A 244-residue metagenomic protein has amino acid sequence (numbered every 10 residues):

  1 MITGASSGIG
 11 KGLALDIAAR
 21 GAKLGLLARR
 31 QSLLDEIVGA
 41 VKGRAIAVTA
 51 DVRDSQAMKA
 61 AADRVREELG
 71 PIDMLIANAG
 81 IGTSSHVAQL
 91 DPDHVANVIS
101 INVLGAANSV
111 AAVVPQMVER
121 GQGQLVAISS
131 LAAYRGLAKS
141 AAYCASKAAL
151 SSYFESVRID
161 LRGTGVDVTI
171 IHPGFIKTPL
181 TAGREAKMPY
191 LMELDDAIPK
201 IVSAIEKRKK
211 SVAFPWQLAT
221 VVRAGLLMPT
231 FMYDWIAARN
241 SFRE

Functional and structural regions predicted by a protein language model:
S6-S7: Conserved glycine-rich cofactor-binding loop
A22-I37: Conserved glycine-rich Rossmann-like NAD(P)H-binding loop of the short-chain dehydrogenase/reductase
T49-A60, P92: The beta1-alpha1 cofactor-binding region of Rossmann-like NAD(H)/NADP(H)-dependent oxidoreductases
H86-V87, D91-I99: Substrate-binding pocket helix/loop in short-chain dehydrogenase/reductase
V110, S146: Active-site helix of classical SDR
S130: Residue(s) in the substrate-gating loop at a strand-loop-helix junction that position the organic substrate next
I170, A186-V221: C-terminal helical subdomain
